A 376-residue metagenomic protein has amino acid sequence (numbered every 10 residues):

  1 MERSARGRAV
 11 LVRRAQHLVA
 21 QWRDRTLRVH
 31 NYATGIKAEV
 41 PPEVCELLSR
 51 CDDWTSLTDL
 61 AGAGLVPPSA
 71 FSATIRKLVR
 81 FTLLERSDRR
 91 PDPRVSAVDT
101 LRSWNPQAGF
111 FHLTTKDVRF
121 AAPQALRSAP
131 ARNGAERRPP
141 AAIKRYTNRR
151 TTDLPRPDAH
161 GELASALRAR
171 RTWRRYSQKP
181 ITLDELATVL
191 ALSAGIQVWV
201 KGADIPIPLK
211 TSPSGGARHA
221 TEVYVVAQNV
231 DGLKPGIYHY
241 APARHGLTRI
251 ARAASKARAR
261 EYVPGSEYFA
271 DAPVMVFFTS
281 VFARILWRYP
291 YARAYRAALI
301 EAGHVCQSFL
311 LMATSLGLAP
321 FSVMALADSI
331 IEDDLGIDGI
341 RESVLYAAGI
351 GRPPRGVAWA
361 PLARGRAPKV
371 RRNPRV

Functional and structural regions predicted by a protein language model:
M1-G35: Long, low-complexity, charged/polar intrinsically disordered regions in eukaryotic proteins
A5, R13-Q16, I205-K210, V225 (+2 more regions): Glycine-rich, charged/polar anion/phosphate-binding loops that engage phosphate groups from diverse ligands
R23-T26, A33-P157, L318: Long, charge-rich, low-complexity alpha-helical segments
T147-R175, T279-Y291: Residues forming anionic-ligand binding surfaces in small-molecule and nucleic-acid pockets of primarily soluble enzymes
L183-G232: Active-site pocket-lining segments that scaffold enzyme catalytic pockets across diverse folds
S214-V305: Glycine/small-residue-rich phosphate/adenosyl-binding loop
R288, A313-R341: Short conserved catalytic/interaction loops centered on acidic-Pro-aromatic/His motifs
S343-V376: C-terminal helix-cap and adjacent tail motif
